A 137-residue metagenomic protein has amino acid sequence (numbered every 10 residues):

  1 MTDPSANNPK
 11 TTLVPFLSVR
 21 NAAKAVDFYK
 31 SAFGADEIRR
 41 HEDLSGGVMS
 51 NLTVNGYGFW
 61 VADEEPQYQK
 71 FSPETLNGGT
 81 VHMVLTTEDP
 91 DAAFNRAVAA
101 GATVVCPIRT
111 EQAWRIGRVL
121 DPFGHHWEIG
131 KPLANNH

Functional and structural regions predicted by a protein language model:
M1-F16, D27-P122, I129-H137: Vicinal oxygen chelate
R20-N21: Conserved beta-strand-loop-alpha-helix junction that forms the acyl-donor binding cleft
